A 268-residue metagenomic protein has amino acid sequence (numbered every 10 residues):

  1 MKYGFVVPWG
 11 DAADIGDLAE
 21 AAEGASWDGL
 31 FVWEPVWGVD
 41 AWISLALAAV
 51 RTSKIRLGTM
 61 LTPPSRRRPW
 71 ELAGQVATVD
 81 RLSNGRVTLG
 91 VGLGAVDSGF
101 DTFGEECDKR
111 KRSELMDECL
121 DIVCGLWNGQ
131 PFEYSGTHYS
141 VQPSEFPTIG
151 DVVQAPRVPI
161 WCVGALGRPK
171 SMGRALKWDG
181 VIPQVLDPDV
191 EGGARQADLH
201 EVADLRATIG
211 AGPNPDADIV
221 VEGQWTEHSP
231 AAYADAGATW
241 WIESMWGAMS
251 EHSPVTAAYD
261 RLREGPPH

Functional and structural regions predicted by a protein language model:
M1-H268: Active-site-adjacent structural elements that line small-molecule/cofactor binding pockets in enzymes
